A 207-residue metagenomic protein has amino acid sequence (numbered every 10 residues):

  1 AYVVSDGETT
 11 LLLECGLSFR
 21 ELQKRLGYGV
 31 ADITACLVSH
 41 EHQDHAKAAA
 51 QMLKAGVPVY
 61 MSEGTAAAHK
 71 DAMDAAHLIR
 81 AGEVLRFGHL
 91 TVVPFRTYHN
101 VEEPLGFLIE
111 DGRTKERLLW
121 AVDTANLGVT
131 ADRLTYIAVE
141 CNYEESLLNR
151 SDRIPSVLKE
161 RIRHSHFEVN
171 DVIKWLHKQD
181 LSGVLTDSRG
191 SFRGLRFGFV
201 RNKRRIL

Functional and structural regions predicted by a protein language model:
A1, E41-H45, V92-P94: Structured catalytic core of nucleotide-sugar glycosyltransferases
A1-L26, L105-D123, Y136: Conserved beta-strand hairpin/beta-sheet module of binuclear metal-dependent hydrolase folds, prominently
T9, A55-P58, Q179-T186: A short helix->loop->beta-strand "cap" motif at the edges of active sites that frequently abuts
C15-L17, E41, T65, T97-N100 (+3 more regions): Active-site metal-binding loops of divalent metal-dependent hydrolases
S18-G64: Active-site metal-binding motif and surrounding structural segment of the metallo-beta-lactamase
V57, A72-A81, H89-V92, L134-V139 (+1 more regions): Active-site regions of enzymes building and remodeling cell-envelope glycoconjugates
E83-E144: Catalytic core of the metallo-beta-lactamase
A131-L207: Cap/insert and terminal regions of metallo-dependent hydrolase folds
